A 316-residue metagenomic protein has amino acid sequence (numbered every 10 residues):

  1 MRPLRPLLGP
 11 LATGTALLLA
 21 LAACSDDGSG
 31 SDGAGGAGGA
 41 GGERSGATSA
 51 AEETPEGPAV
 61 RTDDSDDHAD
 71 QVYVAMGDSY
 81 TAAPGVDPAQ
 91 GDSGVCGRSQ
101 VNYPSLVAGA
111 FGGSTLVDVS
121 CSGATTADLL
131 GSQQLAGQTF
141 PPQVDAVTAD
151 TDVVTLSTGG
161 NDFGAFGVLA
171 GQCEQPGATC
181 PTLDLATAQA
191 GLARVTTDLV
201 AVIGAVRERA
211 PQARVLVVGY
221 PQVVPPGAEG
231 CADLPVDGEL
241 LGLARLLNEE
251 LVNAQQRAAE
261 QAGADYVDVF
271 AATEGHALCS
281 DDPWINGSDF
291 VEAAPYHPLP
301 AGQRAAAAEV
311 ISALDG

Functional and structural regions predicted by a protein language model:
M1-A22: Sec-dependent bacterial lipoprotein signal peptides
L18-V72, C180-D184: N-terminal low-complexity, Pro/Thr-rich disordered segments that flank secretion/membrane-targeting signals
E52-S122: Serine-esterase "nucleophile elbow" of acetyl-processing enzymes
G57-V72, A136-T155, V200-R214, I311: Short amphipathic alpha-helices and their capping/turn segments at secondary-structure boundaries
V72-G77, T81-A83, T115-S120, D152-S157 (+3 more regions): Structural recognition of the beta-strand scaffold that forms the well-ordered cores of secreted hydrolase catalytic
P84, G137-A190: Oxyanion-hole/transition-state-stabilizing segment in secreted/luminal serine hydrolases and related acyltransferases
P181-T196, L240-A244: Surface-exposed cleft-lining segments at the edges of enzyme active sites
P221-G316: Catalytic His-Asp segment of secreted/periplasmic serine-dependent ester chemistry enzymes
